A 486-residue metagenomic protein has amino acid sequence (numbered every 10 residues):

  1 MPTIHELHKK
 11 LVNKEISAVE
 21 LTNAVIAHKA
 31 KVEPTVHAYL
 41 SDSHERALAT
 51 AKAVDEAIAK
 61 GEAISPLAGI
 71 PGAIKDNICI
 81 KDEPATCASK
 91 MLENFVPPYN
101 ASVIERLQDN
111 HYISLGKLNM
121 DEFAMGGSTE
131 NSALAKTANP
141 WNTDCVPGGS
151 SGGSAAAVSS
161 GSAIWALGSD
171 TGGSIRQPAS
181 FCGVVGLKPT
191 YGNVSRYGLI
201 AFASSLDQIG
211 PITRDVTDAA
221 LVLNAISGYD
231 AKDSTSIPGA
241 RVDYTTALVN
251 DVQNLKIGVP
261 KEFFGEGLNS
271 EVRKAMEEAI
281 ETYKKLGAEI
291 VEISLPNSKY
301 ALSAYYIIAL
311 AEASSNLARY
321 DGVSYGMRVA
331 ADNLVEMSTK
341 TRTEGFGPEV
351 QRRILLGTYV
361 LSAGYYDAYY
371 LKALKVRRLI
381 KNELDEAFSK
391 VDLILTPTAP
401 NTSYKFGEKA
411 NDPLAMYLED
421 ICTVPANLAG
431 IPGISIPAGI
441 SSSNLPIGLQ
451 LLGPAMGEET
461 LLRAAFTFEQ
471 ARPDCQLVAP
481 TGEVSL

Functional and structural regions predicted by a protein language model:
M1-K52, K285-G287, Y359, L477-L486: An N-terminal boundary/leader segment
H8-K9, F263, S298, R319-L428 (+1 more regions): Serine-dependent amide/ester hydrolase catalytic core
A18-N23, K52-D55, L268-S294, Y325-M327 (+3 more regions): Acyltransferase
L21-V25, A304-Y305, V350-T358: Short alpha-helical scaffolding segments that buttress acidic/His motifs in well-ordered protein cores
V25, A47, N100, A219 (+5 more regions): Residue-level signal for inorganic ion chemistry
K31, D109, S160-W165, T171-E266 (+4 more regions): Structural helix-boundary/capping segments
V54-I70, L248-P260: Immediate post-signal peptide segment of exported/extracytoplasmic ligand-binding proteins
L67-I209, P260-E262, A311, T396-L414: Short glycine/serine-rich loop/turn segments
